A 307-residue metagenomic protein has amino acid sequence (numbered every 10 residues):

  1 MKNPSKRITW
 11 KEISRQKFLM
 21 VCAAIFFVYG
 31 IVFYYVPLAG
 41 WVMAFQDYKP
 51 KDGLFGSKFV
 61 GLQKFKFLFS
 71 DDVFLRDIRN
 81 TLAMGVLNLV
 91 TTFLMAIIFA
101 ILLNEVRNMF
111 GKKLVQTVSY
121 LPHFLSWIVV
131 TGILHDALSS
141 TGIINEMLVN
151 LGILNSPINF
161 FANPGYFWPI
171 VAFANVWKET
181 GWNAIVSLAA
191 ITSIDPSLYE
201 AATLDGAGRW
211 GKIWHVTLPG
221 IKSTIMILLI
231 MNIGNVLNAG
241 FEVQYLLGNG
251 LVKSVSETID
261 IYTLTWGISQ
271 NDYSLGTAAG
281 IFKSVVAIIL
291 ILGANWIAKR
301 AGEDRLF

Functional and structural regions predicted by a protein language model:
M1-P4: Short, intrinsically disordered terminal tails adjacent to the first/last structured region
R7, K11-F307: A structural signal for multi-pass alpha-helical bundles of membrane permease subunits that mediate small-molecule
